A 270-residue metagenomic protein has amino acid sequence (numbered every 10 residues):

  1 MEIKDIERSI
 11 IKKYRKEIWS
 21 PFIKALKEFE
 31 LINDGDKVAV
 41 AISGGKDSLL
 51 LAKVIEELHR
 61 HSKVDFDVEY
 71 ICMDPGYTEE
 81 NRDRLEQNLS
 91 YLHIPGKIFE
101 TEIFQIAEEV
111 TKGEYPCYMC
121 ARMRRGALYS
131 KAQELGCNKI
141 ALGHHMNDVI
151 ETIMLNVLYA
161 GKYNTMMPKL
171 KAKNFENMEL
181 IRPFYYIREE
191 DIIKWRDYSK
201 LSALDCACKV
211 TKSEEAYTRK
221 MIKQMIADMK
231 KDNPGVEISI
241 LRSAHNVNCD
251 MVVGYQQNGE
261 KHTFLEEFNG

Functional and structural regions predicted by a protein language model:
M1-D5, E267-G270: Short, low-complexity, intrinsically disordered N-terminal peptides in bacterial proteins
E2-L155, Y159-K162, M167, E190-Y198: ATP-dependent adenylation/nucleotidyltransferase module used to activate substrates
K12, K16, L49, E79 (+8 more regions): Electropositive phosphate-/nucleotide-binding environments in soluble metabolic enzymes
D67, D148-M221, M225-D228: Catalytic subdomain that performs nucleotidyl-dependent activation
D74-G76, E102-F104, A172, Y186 (+2 more regions): Short, solvent-exposed coil/turn elements at secondary-structure transition points
P116-A121, L142-H144, Y185-E189, K230-D232 (+1 more regions): A general structural signal for short secondary-structure boundary/capping elements
A121-Q133, K169-F175, I226-S243: Short, basic, helix/turn surface patches
L201-G270: The feature marks non-catalytic terminal segments
